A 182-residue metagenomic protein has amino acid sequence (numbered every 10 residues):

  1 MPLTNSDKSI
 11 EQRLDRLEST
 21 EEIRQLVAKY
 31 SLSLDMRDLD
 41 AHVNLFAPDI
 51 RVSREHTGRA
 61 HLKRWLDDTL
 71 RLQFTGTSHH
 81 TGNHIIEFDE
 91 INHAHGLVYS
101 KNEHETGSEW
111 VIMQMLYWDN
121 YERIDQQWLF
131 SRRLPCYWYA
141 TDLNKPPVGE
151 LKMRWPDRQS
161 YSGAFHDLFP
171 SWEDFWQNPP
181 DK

Functional and structural regions predicted by a protein language model:
M1-L32, M36, N44-L45: Short, low-complexity N-terminal intrinsically disordered segments enriched in polar/charged residues
P2, H95, L116-S162: Short beta-strand edge/turn micro-motifs at domain boundaries
D15-E18, F74, E109: Conserved aromatic-histidine-acidic binding/catalytic patches
E18, I91, P146-K182: Flexible low-complexity loop/turn motifs enriched in small/helix-breaking residues
M36-T106: A solvent-exposed, acidic/Ser-Thr-rich amphipathic alpha-helical stretch
K63-T69, Y99-E109, L116, L143 (+2 more regions): Extracellular/periplasmic carbohydrate-active domains that bind, remodel, or depolymerize complex polysaccharides
H79-T81, V111-Y117: Short, surface-exposed coil-to-beta transition loops
